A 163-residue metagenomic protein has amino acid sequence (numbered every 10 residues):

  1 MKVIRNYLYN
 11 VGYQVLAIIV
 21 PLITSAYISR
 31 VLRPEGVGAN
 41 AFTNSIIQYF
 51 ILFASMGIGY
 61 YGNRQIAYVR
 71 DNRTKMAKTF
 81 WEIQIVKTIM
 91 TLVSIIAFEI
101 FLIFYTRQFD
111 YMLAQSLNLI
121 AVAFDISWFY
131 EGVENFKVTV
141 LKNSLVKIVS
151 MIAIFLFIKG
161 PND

Functional and structural regions predicted by a protein language model:
K2-G59, M151: Signature of the first transmembrane helix
I4, A41, R73-I89, Y105: Interfacial transmembrane-helix starts/ends
N6, N10, V37, T79 (+4 more regions): Alpha-helical transmembrane segments and their helix-entry boundary regions
T24, G62-Q65, T79, S116 (+2 more regions): Hydrophobic alpha-helical segments typical of transmembrane helices and their membrane-interface/capping positions
L32-G36, F50-I85, E131-K137: Transmembrane-helix boundary and interhelical linker motifs in polytopic inner-membrane proteins
K87-D163: Hydrophobic transmembrane helix module of multi-pass membrane transport proteins
